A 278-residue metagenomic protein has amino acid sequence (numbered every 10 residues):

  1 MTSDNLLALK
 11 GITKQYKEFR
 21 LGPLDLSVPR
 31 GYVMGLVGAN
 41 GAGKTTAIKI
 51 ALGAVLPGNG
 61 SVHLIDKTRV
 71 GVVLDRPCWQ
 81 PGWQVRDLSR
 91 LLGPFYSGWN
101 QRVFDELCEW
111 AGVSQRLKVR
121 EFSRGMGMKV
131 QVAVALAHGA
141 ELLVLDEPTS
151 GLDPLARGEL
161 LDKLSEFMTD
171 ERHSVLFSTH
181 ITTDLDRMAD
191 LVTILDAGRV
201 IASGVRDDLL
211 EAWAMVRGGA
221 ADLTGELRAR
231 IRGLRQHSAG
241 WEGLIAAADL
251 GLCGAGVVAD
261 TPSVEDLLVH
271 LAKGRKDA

Functional and structural regions predicted by a protein language model:
T2-S3, G233-A278: C-terminal coupling/interaction segments
L9-I12, F19-P29, G60: Conserved beta-strand
V37-A39: The feature captures the beta-strand-to-loop junction immediately N-terminal to the Walker
A42, P154-A156: Helix N-cap at the start of a conserved alpha-helix in ABC-type nucleotide-binding domains
L52-G53, P57-R69: Conserved ABC transporter NBD signature motif
L74-Q131: ABC-family P-loop ATPase nucleotide-binding domains
L143-E147, L152: Catalytic Walker B motif of ABC-type/P-loop ATPase nucleotide-binding domains
L160-I245: ABC transporter nucleotide-binding domain
